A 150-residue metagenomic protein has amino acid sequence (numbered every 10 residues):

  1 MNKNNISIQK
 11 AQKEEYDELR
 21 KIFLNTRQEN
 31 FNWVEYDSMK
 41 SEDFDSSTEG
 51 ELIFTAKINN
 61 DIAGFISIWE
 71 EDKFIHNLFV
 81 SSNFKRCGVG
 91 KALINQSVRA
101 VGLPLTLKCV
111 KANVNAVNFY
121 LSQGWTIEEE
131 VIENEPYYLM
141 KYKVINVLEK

Functional and structural regions predicted by a protein language model:
M1-E14, I145-K150: Conserved N-terminal entry element of GNAT/NAT acetyltransferase domains
K13-N83, I94-Q96, V131-E133: Acetyl-CoA-dependent GNAT
K57-N59, Y142-I145: Active-site beta-strand termini and strand-to-loop segments that position acidic
S81-C87, K111-A112: Active-site acidic-Proline motif in GNAT/NAT acetyltransferases
R86-R99, N118, S122: Conserved acetyl-CoA-binding loop-helix of GNAT-fold acetyltransferases
G90, I94, N113-A116, E133-L139: Short glycine/proline-centered loop/turn elements that form peptide/ligand docking sites
A100-A112: Conserved GNAT acetyl-CoA-binding A-motif
L121-E130: Conserved acetyl-CoA-binding loop of GNAT-fold acetyltransferases
